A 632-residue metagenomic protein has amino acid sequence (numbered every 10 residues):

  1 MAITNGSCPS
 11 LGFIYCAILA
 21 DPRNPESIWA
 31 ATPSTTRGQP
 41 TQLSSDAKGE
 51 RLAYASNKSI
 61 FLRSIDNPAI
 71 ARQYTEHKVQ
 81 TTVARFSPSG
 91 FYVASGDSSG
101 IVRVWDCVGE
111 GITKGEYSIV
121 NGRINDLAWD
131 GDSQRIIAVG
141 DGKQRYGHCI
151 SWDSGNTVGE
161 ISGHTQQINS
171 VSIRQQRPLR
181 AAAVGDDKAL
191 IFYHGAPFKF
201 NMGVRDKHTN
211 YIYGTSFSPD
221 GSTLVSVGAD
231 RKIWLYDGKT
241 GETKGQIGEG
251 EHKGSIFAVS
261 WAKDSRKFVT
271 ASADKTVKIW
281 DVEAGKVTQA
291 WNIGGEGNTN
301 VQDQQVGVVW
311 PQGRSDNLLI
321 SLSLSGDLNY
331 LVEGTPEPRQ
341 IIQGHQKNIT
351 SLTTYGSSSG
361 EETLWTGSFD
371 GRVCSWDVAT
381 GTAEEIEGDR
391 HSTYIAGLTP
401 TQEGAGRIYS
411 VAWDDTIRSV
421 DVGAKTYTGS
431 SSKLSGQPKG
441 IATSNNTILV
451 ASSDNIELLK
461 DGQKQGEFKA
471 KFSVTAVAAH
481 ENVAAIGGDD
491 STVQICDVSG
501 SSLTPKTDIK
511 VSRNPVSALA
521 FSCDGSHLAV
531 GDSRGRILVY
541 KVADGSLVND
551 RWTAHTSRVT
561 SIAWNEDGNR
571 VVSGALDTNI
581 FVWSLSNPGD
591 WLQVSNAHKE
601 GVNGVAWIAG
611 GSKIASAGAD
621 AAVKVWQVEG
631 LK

Functional and structural regions predicted by a protein language model:
A2-G38, N67-A69, T335: A short helix->beta-strand "capping" segment at the edge of beta-propeller domains
S27-S34, A69-Y74, G111-Y117, N156-I161 (+10 more regions): A short beta-strand motif characteristic of beta-propeller blades
A31-K58: Beta-strand-rich domains and repeat architectures in extracellular enzymes and scaffolds, especially beta-propellers
T32-Q39, T75-T81, Y117-I124, S162-I168 (+10 more regions): WD40/WD-repeat beta-propeller blade N-cap
L43-G49, R85-G90, A128-Q134, V171-L179 (+10 more regions): Loop/turn segments within WD40 beta-propeller blades
A55-S56, G96-S99, V139-K143, A183-D187 (+10 more regions): Conserved strand-to-loop turn within each blade of WD40 beta-propeller repeats
I60-S64, V102-D106, G147-W152, L190-G195 (+10 more regions): WD40-repeat beta-propellers
N603-K632: Blade-level signature of beta-propeller repeat domains, shared across WD40, Kelch, NHL, RCC1 and BNR/Asp-box propellers
